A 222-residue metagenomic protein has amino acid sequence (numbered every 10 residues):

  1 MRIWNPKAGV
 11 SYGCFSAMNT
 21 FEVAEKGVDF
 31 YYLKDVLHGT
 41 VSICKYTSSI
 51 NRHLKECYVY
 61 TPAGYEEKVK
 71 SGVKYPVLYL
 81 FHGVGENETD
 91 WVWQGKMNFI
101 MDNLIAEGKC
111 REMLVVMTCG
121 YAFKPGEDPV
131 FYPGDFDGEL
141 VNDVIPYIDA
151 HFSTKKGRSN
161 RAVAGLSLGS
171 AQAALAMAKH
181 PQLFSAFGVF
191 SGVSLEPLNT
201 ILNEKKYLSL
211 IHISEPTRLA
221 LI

Functional and structural regions predicted by a protein language model:
M1-M18, F184-S185: Alpha-glucan (starch/glycogen) binding determinants
M18-K70: N-terminal cap/lid segment of alpha/beta-hydrolase-fold proteins
Y58, S71-V84: Short beta-strand element of the alpha/beta-hydrolase
K74-V77, R111-L114, S159-N160, Q182-A186 (+1 more regions): Loop/turn elements at helix/coil->beta-strand transitions in domains of secreted/extracellular proteins
Y79-L80, L114-T118, A162-A164, A186-V189 (+1 more regions): Structural recognition of the beta-strand scaffold that forms the well-ordered cores of secreted hydrolase catalytic
F81-H151: Cap/lid segment of the alpha/beta-hydrolase catalytic domain
G157-Y207: Primarily recognizes the serine-hydrolase "nucleophile elbow" in alpha/beta-hydrolase and SGNH/GDSL folds
I211-I222: Single conserved hydrophobic/aromatic residue that forms the stacking wall/gate of nucleotide- or nucleobase-binding
